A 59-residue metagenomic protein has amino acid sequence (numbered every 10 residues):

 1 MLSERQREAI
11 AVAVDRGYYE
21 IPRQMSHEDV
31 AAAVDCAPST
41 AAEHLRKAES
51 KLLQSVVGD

Functional and structural regions predicted by a protein language model:
M1-D59: Acidic, polar-rich N-terminal leader regions of halophilic archaeal proteins
